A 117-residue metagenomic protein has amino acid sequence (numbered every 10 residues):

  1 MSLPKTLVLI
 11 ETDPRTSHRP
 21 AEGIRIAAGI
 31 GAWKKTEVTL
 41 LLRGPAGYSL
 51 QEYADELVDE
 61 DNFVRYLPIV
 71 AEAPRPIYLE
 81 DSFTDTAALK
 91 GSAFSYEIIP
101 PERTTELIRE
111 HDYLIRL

Functional and structural regions predicted by a protein language model:
L7, T39-L41, Y78: A structural signal for isolated positions on well-ordered beta-strands in alpha/beta enzyme cores
L7-G23, G47-D55: Short, glycine-rich nucleotide/cofactor-binding loops
P20-L40: Histidine-anchored nucleotide/phosphate-binding helix
E22-R25, L57-N62, I98: Charged helix-capping and loop-helix junction motifs
R43-Y48, D81-D85: Short beta-alpha junction loops
Y53-V58, A93-F94: Short glycine-enriched, charge-decorated loop/helix-capping segments at active-site entrances that position
E56-F83: A glycine-rich helix N-cap at a beta->alpha junction
T84, A93-R116: Low-complexity intrinsically disordered segments
